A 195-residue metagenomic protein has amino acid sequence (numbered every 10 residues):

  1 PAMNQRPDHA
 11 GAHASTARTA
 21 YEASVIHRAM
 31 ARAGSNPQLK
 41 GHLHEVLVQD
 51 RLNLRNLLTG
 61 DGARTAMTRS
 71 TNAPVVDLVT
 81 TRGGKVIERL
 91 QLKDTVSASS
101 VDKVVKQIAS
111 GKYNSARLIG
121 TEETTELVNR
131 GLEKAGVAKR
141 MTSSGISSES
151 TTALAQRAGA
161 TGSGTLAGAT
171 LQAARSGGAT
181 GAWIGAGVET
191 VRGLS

Functional and structural regions predicted by a protein language model:
P1-E22: Interfaces and regulatory segments of ATP-dependent nucleotide/adenylate/phosphodiester-chemistry enzymes
M3, V25-M30, M141: Extended hydrophobic/Leu-rich segments
P7, G11, A29-A33, A109 (+2 more regions): Generic alpha-helix detector with strongest preference for long hydrophobic helices that associate with membranes
H9, H13, H27, H42-H44: Histidine (H) residue identity feature
A20-A23, M30-I108: Catalytic centers of nucleases
P37-E45, T121, S176, T180 (+1 more regions): Solvent-exposed, acidic/flexible segments
Y113-L171: Extended, hydrophilic extramembrane loops/domains of integral membrane proteins
G159-S195: Membrane-active amphipathic alpha-helices enriched in small hydrophobic residues
